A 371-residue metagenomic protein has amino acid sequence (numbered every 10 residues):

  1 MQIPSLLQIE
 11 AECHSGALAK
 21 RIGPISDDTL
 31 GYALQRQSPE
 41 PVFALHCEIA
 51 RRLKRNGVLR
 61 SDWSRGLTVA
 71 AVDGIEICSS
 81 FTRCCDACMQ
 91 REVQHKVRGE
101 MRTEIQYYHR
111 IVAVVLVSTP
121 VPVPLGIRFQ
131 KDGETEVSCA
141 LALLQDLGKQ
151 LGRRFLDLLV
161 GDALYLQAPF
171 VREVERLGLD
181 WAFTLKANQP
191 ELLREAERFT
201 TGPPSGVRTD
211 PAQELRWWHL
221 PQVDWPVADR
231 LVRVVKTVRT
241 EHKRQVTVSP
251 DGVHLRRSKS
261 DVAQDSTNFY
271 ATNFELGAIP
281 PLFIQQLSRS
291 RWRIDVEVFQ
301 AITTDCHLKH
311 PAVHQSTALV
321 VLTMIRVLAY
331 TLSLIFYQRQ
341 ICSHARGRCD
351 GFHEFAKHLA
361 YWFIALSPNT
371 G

Functional and structural regions predicted by a protein language model:
M1-I25: Gly/serine-rich nucleotide phosphate-binding loop at the start of the catalytic core of nucleotide/ADP-ribose-handling
I9, S26, L30, G66-S80 (+7 more regions): Short, conserved catalytic/metal-binding motifs centered on acidic residues
H14, R208-R230, T303-G371: A short, flexible helix-boundary coil/loop motif
G31-T119: Active-site-proximal, Lys/Arg-enriched surface segment that forms a nucleic-acid-binding/basic interface patch
E92-F155: Electropositive, glycine- and tryptophan-enriched low-complexity nucleic-acid-binding patches
E134-L192: Domain-level cores of phosphate- or acyl-group-handling catalytic modules
D180-R291: An anionic, glycine-rich sequence signature occurring as long contiguous blocks
A278-V313: Short amphipathic alpha-helical "interface-anchor" segments enriched in bulky aromatics
